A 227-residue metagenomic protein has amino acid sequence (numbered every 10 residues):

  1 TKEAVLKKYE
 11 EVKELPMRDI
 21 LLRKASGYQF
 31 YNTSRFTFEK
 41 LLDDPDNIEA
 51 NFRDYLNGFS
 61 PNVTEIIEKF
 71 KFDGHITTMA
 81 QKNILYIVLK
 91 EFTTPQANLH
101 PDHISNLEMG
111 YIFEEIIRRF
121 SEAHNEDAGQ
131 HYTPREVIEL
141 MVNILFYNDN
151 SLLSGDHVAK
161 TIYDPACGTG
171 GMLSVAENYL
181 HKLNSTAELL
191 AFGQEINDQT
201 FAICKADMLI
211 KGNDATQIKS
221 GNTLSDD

Functional and structural regions predicted by a protein language model:
T1-N150, K219-S225: Non-catalytic, mostly N-terminal accessory regions of nucleic-acid modification and defense proteins
A128-D227: Conserved S-adenosyl-L-methionine
